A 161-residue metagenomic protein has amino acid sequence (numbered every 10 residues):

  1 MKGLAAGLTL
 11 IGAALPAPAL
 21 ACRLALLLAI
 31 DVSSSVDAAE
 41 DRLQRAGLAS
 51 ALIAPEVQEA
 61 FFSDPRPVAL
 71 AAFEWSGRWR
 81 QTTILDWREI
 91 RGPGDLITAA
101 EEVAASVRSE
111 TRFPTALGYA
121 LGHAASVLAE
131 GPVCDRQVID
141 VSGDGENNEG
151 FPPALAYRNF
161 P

Functional and structural regions predicted by a protein language model:
M1-L8: Bacterial N-terminal signal peptides that target proteins for export
A14-A17: N-terminal signal peptide c-region/cleavage motif recognized by signal peptidases
C22-D86, A120-A124, V138-S142: Von Willebrand factor
S63-R66, P132-C134, N159-P161: Extracellular/periplasmic catalytic domains that process cell-envelope and extracellular macromolecules
T82, D95-Q137: Von Willebrand factor
W87-L96: Substrate-binding cleft of extracellular glycoside hydrolase catalytic domains
G145-P161: VWA/integrin I-like adhesion module and closely mimicked acidic/polar interface patches used
